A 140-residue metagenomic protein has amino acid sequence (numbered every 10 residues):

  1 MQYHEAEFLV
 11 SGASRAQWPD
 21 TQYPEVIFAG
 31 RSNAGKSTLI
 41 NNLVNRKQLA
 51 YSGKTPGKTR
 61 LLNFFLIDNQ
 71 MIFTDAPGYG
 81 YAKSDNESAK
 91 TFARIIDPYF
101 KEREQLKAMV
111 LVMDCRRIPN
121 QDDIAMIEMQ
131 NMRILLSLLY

Functional and structural regions predicted by a protein language model:
M1-E87: Conserved G1/Walker A P-loop phosphate-binding module
T55, A89-A93, N120: A conditional alpha-helix N-cap/helix-loop micro-motif detector
N86-A89, D97: A mobile, often basic/glycine-rich helix-loop segment that functions as the active-site lid/recognition loop
R94-Y140: Conserved C-terminal guanine-recognition region of P-loop GTPase G domains, centered on the G4
